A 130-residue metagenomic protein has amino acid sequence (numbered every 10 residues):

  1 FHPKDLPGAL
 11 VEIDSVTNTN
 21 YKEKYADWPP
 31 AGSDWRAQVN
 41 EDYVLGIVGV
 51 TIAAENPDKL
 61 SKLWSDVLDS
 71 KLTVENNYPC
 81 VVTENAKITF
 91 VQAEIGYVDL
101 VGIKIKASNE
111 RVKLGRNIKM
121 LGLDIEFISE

Functional and structural regions predicted by a protein language model:
F1-G49, P79-G96, G102-E130: Vicinal oxygen chelate
G32-N76: Surface-exposed interaction/gating patches
